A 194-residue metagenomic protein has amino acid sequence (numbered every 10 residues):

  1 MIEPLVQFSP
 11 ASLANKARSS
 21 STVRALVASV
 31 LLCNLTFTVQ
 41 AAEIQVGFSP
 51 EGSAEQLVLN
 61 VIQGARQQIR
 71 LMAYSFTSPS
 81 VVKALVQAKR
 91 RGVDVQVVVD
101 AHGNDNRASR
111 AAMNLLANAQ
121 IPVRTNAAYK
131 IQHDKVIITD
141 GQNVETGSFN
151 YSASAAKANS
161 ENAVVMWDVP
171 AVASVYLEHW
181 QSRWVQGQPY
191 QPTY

Functional and structural regions predicted by a protein language model:
P4-V27: Bacterial N-terminal signal peptides that target proteins for export
A25-T36: Bacterial N-terminal signal peptides
F37-A41: Sec/Tat signal peptide C-region and signal peptidase I cleavage site
A42-G52: Boundary/entry segment of secreted carbohydrate-active catalytic domains
G47, R70-A73, Q96-V99, R124-T125 (+3 more regions): Structural recognition of the beta-strand scaffold that forms the well-ordered cores of secreted hydrolase catalytic
Q56, T139, N143-Y194: Signature of lipid phosphatidyltransferase scaffolds
N60-I121: Primarily the HKD phosphodiesterase
S75-P79, A101-D105, Y129-Q132, N143-V144 (+2 more regions): Solvent-exposed loop/turn segments at secondary-structure junctions within structured extracellular/periplasmic domains
